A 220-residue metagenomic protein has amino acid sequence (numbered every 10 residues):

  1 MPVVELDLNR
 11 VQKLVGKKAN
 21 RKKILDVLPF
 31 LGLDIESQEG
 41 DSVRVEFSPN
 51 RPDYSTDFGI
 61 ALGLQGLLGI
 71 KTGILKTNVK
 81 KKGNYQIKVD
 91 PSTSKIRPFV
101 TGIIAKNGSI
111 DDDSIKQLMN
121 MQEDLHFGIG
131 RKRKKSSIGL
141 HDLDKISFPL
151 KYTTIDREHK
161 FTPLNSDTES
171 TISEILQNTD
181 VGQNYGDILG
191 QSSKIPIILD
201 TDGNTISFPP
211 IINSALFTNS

Functional and structural regions predicted by a protein language model:
M1-S220: RNA/tRNA-interacting regions in translation and RNA-turnover enzymes
